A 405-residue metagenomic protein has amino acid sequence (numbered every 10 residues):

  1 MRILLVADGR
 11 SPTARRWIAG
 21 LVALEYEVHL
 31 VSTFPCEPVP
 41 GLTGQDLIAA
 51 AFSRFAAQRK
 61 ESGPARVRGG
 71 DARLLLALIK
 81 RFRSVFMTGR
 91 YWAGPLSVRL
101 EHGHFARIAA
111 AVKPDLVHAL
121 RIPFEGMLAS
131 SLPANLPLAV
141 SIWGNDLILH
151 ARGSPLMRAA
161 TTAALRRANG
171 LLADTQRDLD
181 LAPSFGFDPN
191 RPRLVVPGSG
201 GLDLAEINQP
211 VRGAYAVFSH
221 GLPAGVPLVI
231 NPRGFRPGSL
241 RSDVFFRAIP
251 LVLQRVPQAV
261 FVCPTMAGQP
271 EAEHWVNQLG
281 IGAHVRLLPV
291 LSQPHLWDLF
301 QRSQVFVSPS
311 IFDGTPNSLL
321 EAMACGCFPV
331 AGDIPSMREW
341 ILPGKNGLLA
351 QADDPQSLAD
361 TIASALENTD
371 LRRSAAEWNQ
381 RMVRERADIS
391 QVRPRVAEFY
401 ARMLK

Functional and structural regions predicted by a protein language model:
V140-W143, R158-V217, R233: Donor nucleotide-sugar binding/catalytic pocket of nucleotide-sugar-dependent glycosyltransferases
L172, S199-G200, V211-L240, F246-I249 (+1 more regions): Conserved donor-binding/catalytic core segment of Leloir-type glycosyltransferases
E273-L291: Nucleotide-activated donor-binding/catalytic signature segment of Leloir-type glycosyltransferases, i.e., the conserved
V290-L291, D298-S303: Short alpha-helical donor nucleotide-sugar binding micro-motif in glycosyltransferases
I311: Aromatic "clamp/platform" in nucleotide-sugar-dependent glycosyltransferases that forms part of the donor/acceptor
F328-A331: Short hydrophobic beta-strand element within catalytic cores of glycosyltransferases and related nucleotide-activated
P343-G344, L348-P355, S364-D370: Conserved acidic donor-binding segment of nucleotide-sugar-dependent glycosyltransferases
S357, S364, L371-R386, V392-E398: A short, well-ordered alpha-helix in the C-terminal region of glycosyltransferases
